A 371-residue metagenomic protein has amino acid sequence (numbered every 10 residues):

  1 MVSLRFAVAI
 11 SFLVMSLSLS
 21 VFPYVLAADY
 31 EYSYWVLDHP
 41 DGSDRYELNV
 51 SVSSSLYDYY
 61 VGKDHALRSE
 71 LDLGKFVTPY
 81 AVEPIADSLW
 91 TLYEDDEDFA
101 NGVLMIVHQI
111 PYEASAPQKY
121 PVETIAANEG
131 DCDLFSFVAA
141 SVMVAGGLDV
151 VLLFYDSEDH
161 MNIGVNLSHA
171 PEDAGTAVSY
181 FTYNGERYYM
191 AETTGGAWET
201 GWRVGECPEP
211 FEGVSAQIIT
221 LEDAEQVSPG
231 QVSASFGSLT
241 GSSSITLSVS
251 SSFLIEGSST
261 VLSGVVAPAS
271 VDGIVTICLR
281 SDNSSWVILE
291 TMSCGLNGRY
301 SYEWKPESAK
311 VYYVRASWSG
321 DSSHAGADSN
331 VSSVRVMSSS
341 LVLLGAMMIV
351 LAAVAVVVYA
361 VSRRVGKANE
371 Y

Functional and structural regions predicted by a protein language model:
M1-Y30, I163, G264, A316 (+1 more regions): Secretory targeting signatures
L4, L19-E83, E370: Linear, non-domain "peripheral" regions
V14-S18, L67-A127: Secondary-structure boundary elements
L134-I218: Hydrophobic/aromatic-rich core segments of domains that either
G298-Y302: Short strand-edge motifs at loop-to-beta-strand transitions and within beta-strands of extracellular beta-rich domains
W304-V311: Surface-exposed, short loops/turns at beta-strand junctions within beta-sandwich domains
Y312-A325: Enriched for extracellular/lumenal, surface-exposed ectodomains of secreted and cell-surface proteins
A325-V336: Terminal edge beta-strands and adjacent linker/stalk segments of extracellular immunoglobulin-superfamily beta-sandwich
